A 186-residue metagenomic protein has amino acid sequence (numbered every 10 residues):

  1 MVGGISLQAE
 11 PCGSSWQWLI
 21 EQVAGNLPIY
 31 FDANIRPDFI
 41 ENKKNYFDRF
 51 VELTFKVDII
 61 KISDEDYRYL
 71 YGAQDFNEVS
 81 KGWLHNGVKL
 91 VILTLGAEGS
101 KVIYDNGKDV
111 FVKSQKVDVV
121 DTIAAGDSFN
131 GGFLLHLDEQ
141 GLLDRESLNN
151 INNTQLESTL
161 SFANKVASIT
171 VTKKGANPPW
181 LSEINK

Functional and structural regions predicted by a protein language model:
M1-V2: Hydrophobic alpha-helical hairpins/lids featuring a short glycine-rich hinge
I5-K81, E98-G99: Conserved beta-alpha-beta core of the PfkB/ribokinase-like small-molecule kinase fold
E21-Q22, Q74-K186: Conserved phosphate-binding/catalytic region of the ribokinase-like
